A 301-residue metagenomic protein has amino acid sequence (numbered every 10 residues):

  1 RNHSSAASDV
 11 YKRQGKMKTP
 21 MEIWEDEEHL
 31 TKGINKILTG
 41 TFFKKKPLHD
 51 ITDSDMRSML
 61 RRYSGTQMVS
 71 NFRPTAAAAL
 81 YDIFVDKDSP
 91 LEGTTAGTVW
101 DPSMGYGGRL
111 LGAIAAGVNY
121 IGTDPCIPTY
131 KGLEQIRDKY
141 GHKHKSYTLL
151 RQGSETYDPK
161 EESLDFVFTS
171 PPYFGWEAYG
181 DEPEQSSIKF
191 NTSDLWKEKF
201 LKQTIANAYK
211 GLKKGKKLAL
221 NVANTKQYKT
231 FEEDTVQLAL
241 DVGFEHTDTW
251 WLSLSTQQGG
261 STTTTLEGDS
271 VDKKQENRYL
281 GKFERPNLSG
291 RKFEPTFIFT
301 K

Functional and structural regions predicted by a protein language model:
N2-A7, Y11: Single conserved hydrophobic/aromatic residue that forms the stacking wall/gate of nucleotide- or nucleobase-binding
N71-T94: Conserved alpha-helix/loop element of class I SAM-dependent methyltransferases that forms part of the SAM/SAH-binding
A77-A79, T98-A113, G122-D124, Q152-E155 (+4 more regions): Conserved proline-anchored active-site loop of SAM-dependent methyltransferases that bridges a beta-strand
P128-L133: Short alpha-helix immediately C-terminal to the canonical SAM-binding loop
E134-P159: S-adenosyl-L-methionine
L164-T204, K226: Mobile active-site "lid"/loop adjacent to the S-adenosyl-L-methionine
D194-S255: Conserved Class I SAM-dependent methyltransferase catalytic core
K226-V236, F244-K301: Class I S-adenosyl-L-methionine
